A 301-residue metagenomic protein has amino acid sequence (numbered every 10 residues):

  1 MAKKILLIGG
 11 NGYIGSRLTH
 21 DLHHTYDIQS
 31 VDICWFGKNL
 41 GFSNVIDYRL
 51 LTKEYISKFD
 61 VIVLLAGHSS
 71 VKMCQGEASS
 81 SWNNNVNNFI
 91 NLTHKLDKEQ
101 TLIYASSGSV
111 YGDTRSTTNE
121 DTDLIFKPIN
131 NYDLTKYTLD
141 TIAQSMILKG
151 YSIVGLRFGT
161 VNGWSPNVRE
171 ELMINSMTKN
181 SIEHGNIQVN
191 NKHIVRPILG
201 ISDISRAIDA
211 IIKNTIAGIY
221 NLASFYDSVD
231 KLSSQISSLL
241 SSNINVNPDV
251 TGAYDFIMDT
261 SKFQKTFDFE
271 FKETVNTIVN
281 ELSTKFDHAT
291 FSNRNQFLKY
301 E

Functional and structural regions predicted by a protein language model:
I5-H24: N-terminal Rossmann NAD(P)H-binding glycine-rich loop of SDR-like oxidoreductase domains
I8, D60-L65, Y104-A105, N221: Rossmann-fold scaffold of SDR-type NAD(P)-dependent oxidoreductases
T52-N84: NAD(P)H-binding glycine-rich loop region in Rossmannoid oxidoreductase-like domains and their noncatalytic homologs
S69-K72, S107-S116, G159-N162: Active-site segment of SDR-like NAD(P)-dependent oxidoreductases
I90-I129: Conserved Rossmann-fold NAD(P)-dependent oxidoreductase catalytic core, especially the SDR/UDP-sugar
T135-T138: Active-site helix of classical SDR
T141-R196, I201, I236: NAD(P)-dependent short-chain dehydrogenase/reductase
H184-G185, V189-E301: C-terminal substrate-binding subdomain of Rossmann-fold SDR/epimerase-dehydratase oxidoreductases
